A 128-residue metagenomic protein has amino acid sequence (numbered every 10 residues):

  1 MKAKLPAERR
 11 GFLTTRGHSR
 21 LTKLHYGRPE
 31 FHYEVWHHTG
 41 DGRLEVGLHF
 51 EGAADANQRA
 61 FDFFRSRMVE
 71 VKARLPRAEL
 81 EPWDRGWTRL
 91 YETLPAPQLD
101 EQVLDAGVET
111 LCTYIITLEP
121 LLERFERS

Functional and structural regions predicted by a protein language model:
M1-K2, F63-L75, P95-S128: Ampiphathic alpha-helical segments that act as solvent-exposed interaction surfaces
M1-W87: Polyanion-binding interface signature
E81-V103: Short, intrinsically disordered low-complexity segments
